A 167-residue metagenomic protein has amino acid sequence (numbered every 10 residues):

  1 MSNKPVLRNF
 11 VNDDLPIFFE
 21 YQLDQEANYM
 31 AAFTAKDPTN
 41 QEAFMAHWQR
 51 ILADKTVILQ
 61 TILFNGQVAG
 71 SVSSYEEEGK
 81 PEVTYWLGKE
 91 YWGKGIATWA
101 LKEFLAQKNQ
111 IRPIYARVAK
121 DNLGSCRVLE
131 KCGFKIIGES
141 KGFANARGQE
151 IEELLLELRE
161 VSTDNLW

Functional and structural regions predicted by a protein language model:
M1-P16, E20-Q25, L59-W167: Acyl-donor (CoA/ACP) binding surface of acyl/acetyltransferases
E26-H47: Conserved GNAT-fold acetyl-CoA-binding loop/helix
M30-A35, V57-L63: A short, aromatic/hydrophobic, helix- or strand-capping loop or linear motif that either lines the entrance/gate
R50-K55: Short loop/turn motifs at secondary-structure junctions and domain boundaries
